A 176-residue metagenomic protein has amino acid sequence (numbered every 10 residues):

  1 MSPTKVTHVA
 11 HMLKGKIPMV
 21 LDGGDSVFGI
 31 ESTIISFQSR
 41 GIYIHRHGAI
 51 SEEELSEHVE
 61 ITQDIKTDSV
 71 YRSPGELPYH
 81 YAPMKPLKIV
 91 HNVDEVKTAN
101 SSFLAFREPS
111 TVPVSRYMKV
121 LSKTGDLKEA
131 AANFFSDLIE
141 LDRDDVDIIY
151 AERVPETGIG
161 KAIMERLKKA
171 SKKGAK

Functional and structural regions predicted by a protein language model:
M1-K176: Active-site-adjacent structural elements in enzyme catalytic cores
